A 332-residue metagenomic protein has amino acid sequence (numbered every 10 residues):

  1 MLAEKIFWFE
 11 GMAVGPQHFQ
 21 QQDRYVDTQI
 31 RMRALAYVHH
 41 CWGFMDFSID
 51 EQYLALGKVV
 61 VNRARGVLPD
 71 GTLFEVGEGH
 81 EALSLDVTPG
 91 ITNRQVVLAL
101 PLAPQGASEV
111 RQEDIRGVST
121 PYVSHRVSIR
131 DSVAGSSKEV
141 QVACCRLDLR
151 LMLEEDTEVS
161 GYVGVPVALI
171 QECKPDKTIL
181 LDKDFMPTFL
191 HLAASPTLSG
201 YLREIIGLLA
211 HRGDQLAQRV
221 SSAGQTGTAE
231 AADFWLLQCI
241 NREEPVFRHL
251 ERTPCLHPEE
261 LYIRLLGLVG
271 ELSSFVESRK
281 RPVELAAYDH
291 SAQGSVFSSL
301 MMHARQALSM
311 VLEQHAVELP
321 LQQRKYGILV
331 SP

Functional and structural regions predicted by a protein language model:
M1-V60: N-terminal "first-domain core" detector
Y25, T72, L102-G106, D176: Short loop/turn segments at secondary-structure transitions that flank enzyme active sites
F47, F74-E75: Basic, amphipathic N-terminal segments
E51-L54, H80-P89, E109-Q112, L153-E158: Catalytic micro-motifs at enzyme active sites that drive phosphoryl/nucleotidyl and oxygen chemistry
V61-G66: Solvent-exposed beta-hairpin/edge-strand motifs
D86-E113, V118-Y122: Elongated alpha-helical scaffolds
Y122-R264: Mixed-charge (acidic/basic) macromolecular-recognition segments
V246-P332: Extended, amphipathic alpha-helical scaffolds
